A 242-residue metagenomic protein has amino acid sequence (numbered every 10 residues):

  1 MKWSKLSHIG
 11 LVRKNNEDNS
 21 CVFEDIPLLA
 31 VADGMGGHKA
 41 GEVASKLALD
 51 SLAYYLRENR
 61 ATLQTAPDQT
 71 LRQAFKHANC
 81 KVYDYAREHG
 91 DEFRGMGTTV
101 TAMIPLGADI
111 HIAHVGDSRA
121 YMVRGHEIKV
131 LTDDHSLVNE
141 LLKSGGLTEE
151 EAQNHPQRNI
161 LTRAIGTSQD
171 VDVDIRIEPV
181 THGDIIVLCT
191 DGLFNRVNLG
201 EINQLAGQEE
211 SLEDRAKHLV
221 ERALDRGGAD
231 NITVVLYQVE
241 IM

Functional and structural regions predicted by a protein language model:
M1-M242: PP2C/PPM-type serine/threonine phosphatase catalytic domain
